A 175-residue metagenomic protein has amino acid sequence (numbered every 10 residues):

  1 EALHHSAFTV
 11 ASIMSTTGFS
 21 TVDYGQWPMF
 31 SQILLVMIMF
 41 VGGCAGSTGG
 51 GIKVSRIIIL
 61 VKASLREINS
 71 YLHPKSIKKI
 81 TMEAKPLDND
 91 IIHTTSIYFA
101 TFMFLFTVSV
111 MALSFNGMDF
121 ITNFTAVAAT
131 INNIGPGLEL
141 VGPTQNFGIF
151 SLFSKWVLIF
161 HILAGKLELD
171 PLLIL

Functional and structural regions predicted by a protein language model:
E1-L175: Membrane-proximal intracellular helices of multi-pass ion channels
